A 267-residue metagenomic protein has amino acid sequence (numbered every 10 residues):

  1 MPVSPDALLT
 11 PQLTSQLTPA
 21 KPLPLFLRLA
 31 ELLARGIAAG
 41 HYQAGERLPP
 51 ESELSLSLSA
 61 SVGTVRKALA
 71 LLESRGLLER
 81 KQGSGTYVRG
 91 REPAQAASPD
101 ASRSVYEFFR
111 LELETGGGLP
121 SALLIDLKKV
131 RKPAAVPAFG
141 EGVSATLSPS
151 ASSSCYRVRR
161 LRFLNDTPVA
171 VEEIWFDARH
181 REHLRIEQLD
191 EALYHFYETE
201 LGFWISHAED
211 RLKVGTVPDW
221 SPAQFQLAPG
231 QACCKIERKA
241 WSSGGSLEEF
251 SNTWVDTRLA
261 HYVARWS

Functional and structural regions predicted by a protein language model:
M1-L23: N-terminal intrinsically disordered/low-complexity leader segments
F26, P50, Y87-R103: Short, cationic-aromatic polyanion-contact patches
R28-R89: N-terminal helix-turn-helix
E53, P93, R238-K239: Short, surface-exposed secondary-structure boundary micro-motifs
P93-V130: A short, N-terminal "cap"/entry segment at the start of jelly-roll beta-barrel domains of the cupin/DSBH fold
G118-S267: C-terminal all-alpha effector/ligand-binding and dimerization domain of prokaryotic HTH-type transcriptional repressors
